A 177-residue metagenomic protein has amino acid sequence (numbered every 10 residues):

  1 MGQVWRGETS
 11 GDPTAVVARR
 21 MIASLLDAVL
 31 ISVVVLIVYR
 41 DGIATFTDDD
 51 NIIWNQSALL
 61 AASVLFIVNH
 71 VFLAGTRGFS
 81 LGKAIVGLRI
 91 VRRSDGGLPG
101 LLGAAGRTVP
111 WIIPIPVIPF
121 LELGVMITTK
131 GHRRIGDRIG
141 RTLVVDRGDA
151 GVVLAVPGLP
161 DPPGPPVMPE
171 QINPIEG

Functional and structural regions predicted by a protein language model:
M1-G177: Membrane-interfacial and juxtamembrane segments of integral membrane proteins
